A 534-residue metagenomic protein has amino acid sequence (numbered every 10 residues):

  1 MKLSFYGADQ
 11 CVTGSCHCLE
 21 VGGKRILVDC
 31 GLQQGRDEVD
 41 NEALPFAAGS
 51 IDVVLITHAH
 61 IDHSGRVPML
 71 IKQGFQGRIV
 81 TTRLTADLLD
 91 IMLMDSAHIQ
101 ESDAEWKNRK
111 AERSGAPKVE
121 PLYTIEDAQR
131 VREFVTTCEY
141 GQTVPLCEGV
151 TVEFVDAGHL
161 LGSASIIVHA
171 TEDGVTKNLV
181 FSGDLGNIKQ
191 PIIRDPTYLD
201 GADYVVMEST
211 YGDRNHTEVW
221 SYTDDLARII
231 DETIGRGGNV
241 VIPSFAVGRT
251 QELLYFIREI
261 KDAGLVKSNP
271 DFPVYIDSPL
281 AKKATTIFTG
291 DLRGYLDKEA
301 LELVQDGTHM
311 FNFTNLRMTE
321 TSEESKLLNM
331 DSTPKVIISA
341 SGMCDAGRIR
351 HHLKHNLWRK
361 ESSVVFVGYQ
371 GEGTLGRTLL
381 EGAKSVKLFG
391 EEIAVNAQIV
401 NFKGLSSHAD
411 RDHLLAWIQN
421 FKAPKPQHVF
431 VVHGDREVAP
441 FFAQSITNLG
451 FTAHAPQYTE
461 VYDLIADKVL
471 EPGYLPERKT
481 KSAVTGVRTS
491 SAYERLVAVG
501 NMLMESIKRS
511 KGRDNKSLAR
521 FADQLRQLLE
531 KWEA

Functional and structural regions predicted by a protein language model:
M1-L55, H60, S64, I71-E252 (+3 more regions): His/Asp/Glu-rich metal-coordinating catalytic cores of metallo-dependent phosphodiesterases/hydrolases acting on
V150-F154, I287-Y295, L415-W417, I465-P476: Short, surface-exposed amphipathic charged segments that create phosphate/polyanion-binding patches used for binding
L185, T217-T223, T314-E324, M343-D345 (+2 more regions): A general structural motif
P191-V206, L292-A300, Q370-N396: Short, compositionally biased "basic patch" segments
I229-T374, V386-K387, V438-P440, S445-L449 (+2 more regions): Hard-cation-handling environments
R359, V431-R478: C-terminal, active-site-flanking charged/polar segments
K387-N420: Generic long, charged, amphipathic alpha-helical segments
T459-S517: Charged, amphipathic alpha-helical linkers/stalks
